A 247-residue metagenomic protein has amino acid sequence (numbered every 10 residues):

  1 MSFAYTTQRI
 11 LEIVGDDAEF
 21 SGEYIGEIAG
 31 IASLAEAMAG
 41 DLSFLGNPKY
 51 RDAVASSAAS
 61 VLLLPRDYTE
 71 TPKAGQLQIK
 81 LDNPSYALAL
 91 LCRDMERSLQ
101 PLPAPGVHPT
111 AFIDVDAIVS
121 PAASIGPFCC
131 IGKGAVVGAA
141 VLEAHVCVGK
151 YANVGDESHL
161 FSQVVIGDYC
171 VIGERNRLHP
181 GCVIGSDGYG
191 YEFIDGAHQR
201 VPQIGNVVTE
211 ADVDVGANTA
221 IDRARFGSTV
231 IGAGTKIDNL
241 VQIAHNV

Functional and structural regions predicted by a protein language model:
M1-T110, R175, G181-C182, D187-Q199 (+1 more regions): Terminal amphipathic alpha-helical/low-complexity segments used for targeting or macromolecular assembly
F44, G106-V247: Structural signal for interior beta-strand "rungs" in well-ordered beta-sheet cores of soluble enzyme domains
